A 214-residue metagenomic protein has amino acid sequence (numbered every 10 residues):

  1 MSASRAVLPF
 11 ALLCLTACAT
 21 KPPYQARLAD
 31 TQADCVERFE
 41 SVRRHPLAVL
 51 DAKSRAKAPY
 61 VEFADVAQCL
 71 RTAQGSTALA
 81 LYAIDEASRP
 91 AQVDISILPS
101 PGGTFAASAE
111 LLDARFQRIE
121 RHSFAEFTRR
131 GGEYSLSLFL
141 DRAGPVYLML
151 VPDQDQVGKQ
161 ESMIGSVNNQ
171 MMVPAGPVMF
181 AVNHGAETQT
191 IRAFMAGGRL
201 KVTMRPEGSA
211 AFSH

Functional and structural regions predicted by a protein language model:
M1-L8: Bacterial N-terminal signal peptides that target proteins for export
L15-A17: C-terminal motif of bacterial Sec signal peptides marking the signal peptidase cleavage site
A19-K21: Bacterial signal peptide processing site
P23-V66, D153-H214: C-terminal edge strands of extracellular/lumenal beta-sandwich accessory domains
V61-A87, E133: Non-catalytic, beta-strand-enriched accessory regions in extracellular/secretory proteins and membrane protein
R89-V93, F139-E161: Noncatalytic modules at the cell exterior or secretory-pathway interfaces, chiefly beta-strand-rich lectin/adhesion
P101-A107: Short coil-to-beta strand junction motifs in C2/discoidin
E120-R129: Solvent-exposed serine/threonine-rich low-complexity stretches and specific carbohydrate-binding patches
